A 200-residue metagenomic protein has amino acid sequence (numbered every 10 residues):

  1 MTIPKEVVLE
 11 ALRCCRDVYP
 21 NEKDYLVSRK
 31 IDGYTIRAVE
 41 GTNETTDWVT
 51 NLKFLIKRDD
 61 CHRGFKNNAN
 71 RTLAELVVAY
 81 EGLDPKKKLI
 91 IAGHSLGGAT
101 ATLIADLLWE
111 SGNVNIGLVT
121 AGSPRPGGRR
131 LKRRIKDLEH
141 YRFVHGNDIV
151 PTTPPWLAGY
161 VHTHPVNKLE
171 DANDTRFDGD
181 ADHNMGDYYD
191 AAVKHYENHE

Functional and structural regions predicted by a protein language model:
M1-A92, L96-E200: Non-catalytic, mobile gating and regulatory segments of ester bond hydrolases
